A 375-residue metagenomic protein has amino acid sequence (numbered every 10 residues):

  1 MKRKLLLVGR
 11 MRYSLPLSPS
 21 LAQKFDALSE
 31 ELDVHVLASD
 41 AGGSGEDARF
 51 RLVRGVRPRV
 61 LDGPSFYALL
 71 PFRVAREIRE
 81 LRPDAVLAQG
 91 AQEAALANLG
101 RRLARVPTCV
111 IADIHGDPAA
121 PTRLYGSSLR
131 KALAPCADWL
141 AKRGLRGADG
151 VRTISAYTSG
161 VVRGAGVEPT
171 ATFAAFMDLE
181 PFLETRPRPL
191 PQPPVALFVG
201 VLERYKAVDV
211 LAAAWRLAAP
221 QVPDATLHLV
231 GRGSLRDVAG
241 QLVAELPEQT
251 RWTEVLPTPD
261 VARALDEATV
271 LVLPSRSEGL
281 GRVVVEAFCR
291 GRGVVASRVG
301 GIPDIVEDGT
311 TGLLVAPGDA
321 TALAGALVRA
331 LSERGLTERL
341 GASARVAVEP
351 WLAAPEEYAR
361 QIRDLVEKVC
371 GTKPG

Functional and structural regions predicted by a protein language model:
M1-G43, P374: N-terminal subdomain of nucleotide-sugar transferases
L6, R152, R188-K206, A212-R216 (+1 more regions): Conserved donor-binding/catalytic core segment of Leloir-type glycosyltransferases
K24-D26, F72-R76, P118, K131-V151: Membrane-proximal helix-turn-helix segments that form the acceptor-binding/catalytic region of lipid-linked
G240-P259: Nucleotide-activated donor-binding/catalytic signature segment of Leloir-type glycosyltransferases, i.e., the conserved
R276: Aromatic "clamp/platform" in nucleotide-sugar-dependent glycosyltransferases that forms part of the donor/acceptor
G293-A296: Short hydrophobic beta-strand element within catalytic cores of glycosyltransferases and related nucleotide-activated
D308-G309, L313-A320, R329-G335: Conserved acidic donor-binding segment of nucleotide-sugar-dependent glycosyltransferases
G335-V366: A charged, aromatic-enriched C-terminal amphipathic alpha-helix characteristic of glycosyltransferases across folds
